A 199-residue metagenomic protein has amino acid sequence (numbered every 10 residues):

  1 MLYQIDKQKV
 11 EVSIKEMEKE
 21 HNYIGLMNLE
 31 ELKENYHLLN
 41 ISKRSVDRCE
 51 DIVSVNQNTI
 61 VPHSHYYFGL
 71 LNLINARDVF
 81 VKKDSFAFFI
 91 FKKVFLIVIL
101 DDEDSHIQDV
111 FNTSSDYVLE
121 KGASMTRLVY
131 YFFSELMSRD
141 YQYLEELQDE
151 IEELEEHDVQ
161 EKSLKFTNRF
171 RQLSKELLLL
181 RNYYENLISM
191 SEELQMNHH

Functional and structural regions predicted by a protein language model:
M1-L119, E150, N182, N186-H199: Helix-boundary and N-terminal cytosolic regulatory elements
L29-H37, C49, T126-F132, F166-R169: Short alpha-helical interface patches
L96-I97, S134, S138-Y141, E145 (+2 more regions): Generic structural signal for well-ordered, non-transmembrane alpha-helical segments in soluble/cytosolic regions
S105-Q108, V129, L154-E155: Soluble C-terminal extramembrane regulatory/interaction domains of multi-pass membrane proteins
L119-L136, D140: Long, non-coiled-coil amphipathic alpha-helical linker/lever segments that couple catalytic cores to other domains
A123, D149, E153-L178, S189-H199: Glycine-rich cofactor-pocket loops
